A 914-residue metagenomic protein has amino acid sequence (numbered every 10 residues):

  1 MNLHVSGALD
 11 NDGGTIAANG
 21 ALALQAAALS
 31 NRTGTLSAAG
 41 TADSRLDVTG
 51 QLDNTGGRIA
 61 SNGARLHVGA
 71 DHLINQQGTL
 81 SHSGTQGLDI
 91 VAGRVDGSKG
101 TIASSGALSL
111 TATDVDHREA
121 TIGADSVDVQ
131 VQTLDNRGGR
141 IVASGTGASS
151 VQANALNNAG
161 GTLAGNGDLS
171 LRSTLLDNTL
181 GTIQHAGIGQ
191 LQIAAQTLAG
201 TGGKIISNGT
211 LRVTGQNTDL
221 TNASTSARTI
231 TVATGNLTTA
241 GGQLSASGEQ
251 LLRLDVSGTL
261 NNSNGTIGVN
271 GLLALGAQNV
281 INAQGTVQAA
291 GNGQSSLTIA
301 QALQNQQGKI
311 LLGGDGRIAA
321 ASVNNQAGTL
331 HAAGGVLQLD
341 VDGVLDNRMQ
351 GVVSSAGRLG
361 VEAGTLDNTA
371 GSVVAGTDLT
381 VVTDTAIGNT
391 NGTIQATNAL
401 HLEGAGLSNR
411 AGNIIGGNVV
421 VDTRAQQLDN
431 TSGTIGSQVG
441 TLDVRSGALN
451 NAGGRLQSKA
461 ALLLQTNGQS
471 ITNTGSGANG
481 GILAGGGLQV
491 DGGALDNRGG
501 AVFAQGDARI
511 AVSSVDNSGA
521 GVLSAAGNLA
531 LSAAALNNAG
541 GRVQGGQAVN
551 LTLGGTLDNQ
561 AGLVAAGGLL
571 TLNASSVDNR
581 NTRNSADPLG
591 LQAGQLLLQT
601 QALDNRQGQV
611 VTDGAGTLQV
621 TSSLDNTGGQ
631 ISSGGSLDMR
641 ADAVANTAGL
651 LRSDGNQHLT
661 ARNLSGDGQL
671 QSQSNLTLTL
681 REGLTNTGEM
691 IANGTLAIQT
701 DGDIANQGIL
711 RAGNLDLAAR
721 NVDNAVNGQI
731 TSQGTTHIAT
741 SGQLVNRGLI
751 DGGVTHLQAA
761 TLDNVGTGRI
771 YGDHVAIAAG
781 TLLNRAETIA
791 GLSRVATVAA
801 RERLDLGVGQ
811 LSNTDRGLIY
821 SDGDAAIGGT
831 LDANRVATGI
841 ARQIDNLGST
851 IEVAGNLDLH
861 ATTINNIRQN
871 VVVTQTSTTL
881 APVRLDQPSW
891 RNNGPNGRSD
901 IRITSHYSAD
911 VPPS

Functional and structural regions predicted by a protein language model:
M1-S914: Binding/recognition "hotspot" determinant
